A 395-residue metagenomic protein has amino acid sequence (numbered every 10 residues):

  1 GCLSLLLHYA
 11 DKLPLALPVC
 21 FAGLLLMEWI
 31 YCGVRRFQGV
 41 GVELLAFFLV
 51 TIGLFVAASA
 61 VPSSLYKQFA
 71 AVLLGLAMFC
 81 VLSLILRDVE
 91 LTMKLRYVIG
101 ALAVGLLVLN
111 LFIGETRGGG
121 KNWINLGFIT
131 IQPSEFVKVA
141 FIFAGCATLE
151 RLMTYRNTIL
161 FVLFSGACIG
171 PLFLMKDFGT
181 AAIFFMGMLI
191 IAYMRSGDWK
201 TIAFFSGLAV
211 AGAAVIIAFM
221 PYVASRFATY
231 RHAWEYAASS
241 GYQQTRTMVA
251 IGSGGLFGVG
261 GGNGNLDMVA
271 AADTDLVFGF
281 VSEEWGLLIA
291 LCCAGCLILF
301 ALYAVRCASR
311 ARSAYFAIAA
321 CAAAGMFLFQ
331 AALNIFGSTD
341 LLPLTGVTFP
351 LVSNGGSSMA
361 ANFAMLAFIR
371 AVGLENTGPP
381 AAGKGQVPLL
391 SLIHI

Functional and structural regions predicted by a protein language model:
G1-C2, L13: Generic N-terminal amphipathic/basic segments
C2-S4, N334-I393: A juxtamembrane structural motif centered on a specific transmembrane helix
A10-S240, G279-D340, A364, F368 (+1 more regions): Hydrophobic alpha-helical transmembrane segments of multi-pass inner membrane proteins, especially in bacterial systems
F128-V137, L174-K176, G255, V259 (+1 more regions): Glycine/serine-rich anion-binding loops at beta->alpha junctions that coordinate negatively charged ligand groups
D177-A182, F257-G262, A272-T274, L291 (+3 more regions): Transmembrane helix boundary and interhelical junction motifs in multipass membrane proteins
I251-L288, A308: Long extracytoplasmic/lumenal interhelical loops at the membrane interface of multi-pass membrane proteins
